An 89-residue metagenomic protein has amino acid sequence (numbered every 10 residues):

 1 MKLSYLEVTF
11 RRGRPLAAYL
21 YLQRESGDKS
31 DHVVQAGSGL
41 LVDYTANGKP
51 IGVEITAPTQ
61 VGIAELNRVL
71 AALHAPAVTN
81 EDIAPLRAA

Functional and structural regions predicted by a protein language model:
M1-A89: Small, basic N-terminal interaction modules of short regulatory proteins
